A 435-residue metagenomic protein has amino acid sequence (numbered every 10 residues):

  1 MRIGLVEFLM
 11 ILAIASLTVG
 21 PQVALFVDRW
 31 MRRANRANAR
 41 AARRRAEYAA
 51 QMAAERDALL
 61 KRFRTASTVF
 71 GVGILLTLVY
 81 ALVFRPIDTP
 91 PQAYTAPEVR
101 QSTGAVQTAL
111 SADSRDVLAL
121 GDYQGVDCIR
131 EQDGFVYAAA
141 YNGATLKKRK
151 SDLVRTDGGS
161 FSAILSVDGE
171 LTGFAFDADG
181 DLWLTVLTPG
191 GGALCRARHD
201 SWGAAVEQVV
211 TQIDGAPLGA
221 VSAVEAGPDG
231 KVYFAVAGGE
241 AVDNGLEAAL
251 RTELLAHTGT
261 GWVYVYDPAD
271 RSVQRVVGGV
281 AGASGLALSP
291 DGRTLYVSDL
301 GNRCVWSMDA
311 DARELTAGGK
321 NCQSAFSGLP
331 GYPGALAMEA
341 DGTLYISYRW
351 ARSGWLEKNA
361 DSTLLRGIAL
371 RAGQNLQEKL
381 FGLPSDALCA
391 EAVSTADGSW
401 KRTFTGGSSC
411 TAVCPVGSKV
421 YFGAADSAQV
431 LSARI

Functional and structural regions predicted by a protein language model:
A93-G125, A396-R402: A short helix->beta-strand "capping" segment at the edge of beta-propeller domains
R115-S151, S408-A412: Beta-strand-rich domains and repeat architectures in extracellular enzymes and scaffolds, especially beta-propellers
V117-D122, A163-D168, V209-A216, R275-A281 (+2 more regions): Surface loop/turn motifs at the tips and blade-to-blade linkers of beta-strand repeat domains
E131-G134, F176-D179, A226-D229, P290-G292 (+2 more regions): Residue-level detector of Asp-centered blade-edge/turn motifs that repeat once per structural unit in beta-propeller
A138-A139, W183-T185, Y233-A235, V297-S298 (+2 more regions): Residue position within the beta-strands of beta-propeller blades
Y141-K148, F234-T258, R349-P384: Short, conserved, GDST-rich strand-edge loop motifs in beta-rich repeat architectures
N142-G143, K148-G192, V210-I213: Blade-loop segments of beta-propeller domains
T185-G227, F234-R251: Asp-box/WD-like beta-propeller blade repeats and closely related beta-sheet repeat scaffolds
